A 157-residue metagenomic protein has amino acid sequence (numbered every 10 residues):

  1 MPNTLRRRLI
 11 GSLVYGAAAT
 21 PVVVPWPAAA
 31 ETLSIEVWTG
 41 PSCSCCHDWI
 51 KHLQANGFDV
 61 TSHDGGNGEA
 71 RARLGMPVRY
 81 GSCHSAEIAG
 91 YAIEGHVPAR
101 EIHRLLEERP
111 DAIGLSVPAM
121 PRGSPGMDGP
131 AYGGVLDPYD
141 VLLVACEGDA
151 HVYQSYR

Functional and structural regions predicted by a protein language model:
M1-A17: N-terminal secretory signal peptides and thylakoid transit peptides that target proteins across membranes
A28-A30: Boundary at the C-terminal end of the N-terminal hydrophobic targeting segment
L33-D48: Local sequence-structure signature of Cys/Sec-based thiol-disulfide redox active-site neighborhoods
W38-G40, G65, H96, P118: Active-site-proximal beta-strand/loop segments in catalytic clefts of secreted hydrolases
H47-H96: N-terminal, post-signal-peptide region of Sec/Tat-exported proteins
M76-R157: Thiol/selenol-based redox catalytic cores and closely related redox-interacting motifs
